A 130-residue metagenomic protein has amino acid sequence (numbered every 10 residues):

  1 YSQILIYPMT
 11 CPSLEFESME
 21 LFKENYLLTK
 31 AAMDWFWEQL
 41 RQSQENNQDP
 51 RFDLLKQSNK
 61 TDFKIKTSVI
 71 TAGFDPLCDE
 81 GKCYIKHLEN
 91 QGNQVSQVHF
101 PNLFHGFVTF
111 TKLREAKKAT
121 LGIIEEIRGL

Functional and structural regions predicted by a protein language model:
Y1-L130: Alpha/beta-hydrolase superfamily serine-hydrolase fold, recognizing
